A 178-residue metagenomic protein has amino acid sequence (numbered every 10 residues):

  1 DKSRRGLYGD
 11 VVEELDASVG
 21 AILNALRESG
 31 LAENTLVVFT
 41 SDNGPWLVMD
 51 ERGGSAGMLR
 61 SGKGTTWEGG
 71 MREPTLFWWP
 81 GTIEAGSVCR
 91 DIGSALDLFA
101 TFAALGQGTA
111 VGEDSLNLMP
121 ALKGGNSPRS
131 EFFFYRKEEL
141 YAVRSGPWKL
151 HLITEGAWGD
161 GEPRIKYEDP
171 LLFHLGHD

Functional and structural regions predicted by a protein language model:
D1-R4, W78-I83, D178: Short glycine/proline-rich turn/loop motifs
K2, G6-D16, C89-L96, G112-E113: Soluble non-cytosolic domains of exported or imported proteins
L7, E13-G20, N24, G30 (+2 more regions): Alpha/beta-hydrolase-fold serine-hydrolase catalytic core, especially in secreted/extracellular enzymes
Y8, V12-L15, V19, L36-S41 (+2 more regions): Beta-strand elements within well-structured catalytic alpha/beta cores of enzymes that handle phosphate/sulfate esters
E14-E51: Metal-dependent active-site segment of extracytoplasmic phospho-/sulfohydrolases and closely related
N34-L36, R72, E168: Conserved catalytic motifs of the protein kinase core domain
P45-E68, I83-G176: C-terminal cap/loop subdomain of S1 sulfatases and analogous C-terminal strand-loop tails that border
